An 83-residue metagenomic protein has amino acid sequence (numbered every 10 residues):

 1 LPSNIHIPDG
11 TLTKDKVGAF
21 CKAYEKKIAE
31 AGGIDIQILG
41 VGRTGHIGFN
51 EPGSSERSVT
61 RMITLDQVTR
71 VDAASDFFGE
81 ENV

Functional and structural regions predicted by a protein language model:
L1-V83: Conserved phosphate- and dinucleotide-binding cores of soluble alpha/beta proteins, encompassing both enzyme active
